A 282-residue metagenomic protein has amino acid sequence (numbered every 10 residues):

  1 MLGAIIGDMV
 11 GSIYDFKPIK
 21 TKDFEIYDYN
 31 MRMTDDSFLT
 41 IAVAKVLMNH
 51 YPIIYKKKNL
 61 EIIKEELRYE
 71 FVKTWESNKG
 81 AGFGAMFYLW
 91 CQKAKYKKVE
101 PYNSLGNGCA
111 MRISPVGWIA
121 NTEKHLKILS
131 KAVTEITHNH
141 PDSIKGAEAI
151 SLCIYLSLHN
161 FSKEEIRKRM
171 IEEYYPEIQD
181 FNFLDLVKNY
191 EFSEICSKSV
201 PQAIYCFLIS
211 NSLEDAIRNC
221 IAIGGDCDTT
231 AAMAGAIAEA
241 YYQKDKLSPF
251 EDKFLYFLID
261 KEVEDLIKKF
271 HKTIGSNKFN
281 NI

Functional and structural regions predicted by a protein language model:
M1-I282: Structured, active/binding-site neighborhoods that engage oxygen-rich ligands
